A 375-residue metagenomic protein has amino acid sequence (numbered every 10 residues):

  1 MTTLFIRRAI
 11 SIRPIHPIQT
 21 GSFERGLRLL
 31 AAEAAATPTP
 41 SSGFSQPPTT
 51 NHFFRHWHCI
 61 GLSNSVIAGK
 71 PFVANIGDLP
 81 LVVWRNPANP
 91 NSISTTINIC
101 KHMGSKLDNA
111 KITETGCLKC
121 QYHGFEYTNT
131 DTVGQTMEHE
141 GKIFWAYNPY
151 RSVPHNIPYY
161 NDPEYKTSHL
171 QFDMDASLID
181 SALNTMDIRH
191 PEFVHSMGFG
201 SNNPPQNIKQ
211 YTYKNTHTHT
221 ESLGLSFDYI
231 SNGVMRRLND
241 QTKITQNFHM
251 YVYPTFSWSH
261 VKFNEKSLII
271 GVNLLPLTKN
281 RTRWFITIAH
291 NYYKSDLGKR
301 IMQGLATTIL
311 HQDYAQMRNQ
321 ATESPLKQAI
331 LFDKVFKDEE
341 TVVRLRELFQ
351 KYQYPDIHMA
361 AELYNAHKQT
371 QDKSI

Functional and structural regions predicted by a protein language model:
M1-I18, S22, A34: N-terminal chloroplast transit peptides
G26, A31-L81: Zn-dependent metallo-beta-lactamase
L27, R55-C59, P71, F144 (+3 more regions): Intrinsic-disorder/low-complexity, polar/charged segments enriched in Ser/Thr/Lys/Arg/Asp/Glu/Gln
F54-C59, I67, N129-T132, F193-V194 (+1 more regions): Short Pro/Gly-enriched beta-strand edge/turn motifs at strand-loop
W57, G69-V73, P80, V133 (+3 more regions): Short, acidic/polar N-cap/turn motifs at the starts of alpha helices
H58, H102, H123, H190-S196: Histidine-centered active-site/metal-ligand motif
G61-E164, K368-I375: Rieske [2Fe-2S] iron-sulfur-binding domain
Y150-I375: C-terminal catalytic domain of Rieske-type non-heme iron oxygenases
